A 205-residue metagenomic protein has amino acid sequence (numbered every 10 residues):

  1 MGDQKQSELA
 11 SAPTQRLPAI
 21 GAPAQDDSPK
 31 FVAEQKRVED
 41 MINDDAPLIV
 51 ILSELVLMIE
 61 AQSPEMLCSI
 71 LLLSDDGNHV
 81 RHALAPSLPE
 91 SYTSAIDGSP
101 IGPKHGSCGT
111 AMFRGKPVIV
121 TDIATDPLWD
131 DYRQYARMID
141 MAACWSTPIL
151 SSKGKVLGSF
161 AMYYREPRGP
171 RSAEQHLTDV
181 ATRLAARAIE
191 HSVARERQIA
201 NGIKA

Functional and structural regions predicted by a protein language model:
M1-V50, A61, L157, A188-A205: Signal-transmission linkers at sensory-effector interfaces
G2-Q6, I20-A24, P127-D130, Y163-A181 (+1 more regions): Regulatory loop-to-helix N-cap segments in sensory/regulatory domains that couple ligand/signal detection
A33-I42, P47-I70, S107, Y132 (+1 more regions): Amphipathic alpha-helical coiled-coil segments that mediate homodimerization and allosteric signal transmission
V56-M58, S69-I96: GAF sensory/regulatory domain recognition with acknowledged cross-activation on helical regulatory dimers
L67, A143, S159-A161: PAS/PAC sensory module
L84-S87, D122, A161: Short clusters of small/polar residues that mark proteolytic maturation junctions
G98, K104, F113-R114, T125 (+1 more regions): Helix-to-coil/beta transition segments that act as allosteric "coupling" elements at the rims of sensory or catalytic
C108, I149-Y164, A188: Sensory-domain boundary capping and coupling elements
